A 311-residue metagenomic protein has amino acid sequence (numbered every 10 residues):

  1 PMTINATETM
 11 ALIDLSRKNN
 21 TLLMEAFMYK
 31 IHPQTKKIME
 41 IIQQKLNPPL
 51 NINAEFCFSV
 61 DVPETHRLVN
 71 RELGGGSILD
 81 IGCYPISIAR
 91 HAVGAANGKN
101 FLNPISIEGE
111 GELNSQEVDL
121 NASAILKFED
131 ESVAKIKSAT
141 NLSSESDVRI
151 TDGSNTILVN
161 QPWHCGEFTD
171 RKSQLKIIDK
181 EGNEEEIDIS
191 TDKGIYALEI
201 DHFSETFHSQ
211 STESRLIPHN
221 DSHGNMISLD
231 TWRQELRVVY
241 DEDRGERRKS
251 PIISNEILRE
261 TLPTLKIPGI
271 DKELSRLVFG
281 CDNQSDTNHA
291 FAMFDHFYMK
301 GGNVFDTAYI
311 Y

Functional and structural regions predicted by a protein language model:
P1-F27, G301: Beta-strand-loop-alpha-helix segment that lines the small-molecule cofactor/substrate pocket of alpha/beta enzymes
M2-T3, E55-V60, N283-S285: Short glycine-enriched loops at secondary-structure junctions
A11, P33, K37-I41, N51 (+6 more regions): Alpha-helical elements of Rossmann-like donor-binding domains used by nucleotide-donor carbohydrate transfer enzymes
Y29-E108, N114: Predominantly a Rossmann-like dinucleotide-binding segment in NAD(P)-dependent oxidoreductases
L113-D119, E129-F207, S211-N220: NAD(P)-dinucleotide binding in Rossmann-like oxidoreductases
E129, S204-T261: C-terminal helix-rich "cap/oligomerization" subdomain common to oxidoreductases
R247-Y311: N-terminal binding-site loop/beta-alpha segment at the start of enzyme catalytic domains that lines or forms
